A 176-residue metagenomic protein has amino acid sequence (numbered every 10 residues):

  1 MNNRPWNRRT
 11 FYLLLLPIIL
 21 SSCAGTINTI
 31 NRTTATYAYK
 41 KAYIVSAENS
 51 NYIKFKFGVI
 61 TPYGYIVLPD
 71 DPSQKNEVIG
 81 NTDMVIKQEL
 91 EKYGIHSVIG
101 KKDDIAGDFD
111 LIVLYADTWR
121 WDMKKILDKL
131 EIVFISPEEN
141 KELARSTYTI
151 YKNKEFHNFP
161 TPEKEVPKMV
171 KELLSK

Functional and structural regions predicted by a protein language model:
M1-C23: Sec-dependent bacterial lipoprotein signal peptides
Y12, T33, W121-M123: Residues embedded in well-ordered secondary-structure elements
S21-G94: A structural "domain/chain start" motif
A24-A38, D83-S97, K141-K176: C-terminal/domain-edge helix-coil "capping" segments
T36-A38, D104-F109, F134-E142: A short, structured loop/turn motif at beta-sheet edges
I44-S46, I99-D122, E131: A short, hydrophobic beta-strand-centered structural micro-motif
S73-E77, R120-K125: Short linear motifs in intrinsically disordered
M123-K152: Amphipathic beta-strand/beta-sheet edge segments enriched in Tyr/Trp
